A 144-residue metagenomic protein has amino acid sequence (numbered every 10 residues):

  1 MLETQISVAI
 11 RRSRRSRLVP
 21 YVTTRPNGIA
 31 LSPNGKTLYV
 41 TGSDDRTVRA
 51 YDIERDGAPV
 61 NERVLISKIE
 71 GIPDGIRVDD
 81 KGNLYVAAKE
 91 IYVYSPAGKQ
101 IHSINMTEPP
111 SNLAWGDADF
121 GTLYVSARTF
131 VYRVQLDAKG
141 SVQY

Functional and structural regions predicted by a protein language model:
M1-I10, V142-Y144: Blade/loop signatures of beta-propeller domains
M1-I6, R15-V40, K68-N83, A87-A88 (+2 more regions): Beta-rich, blade/repeat-based domains predominating in secreted/periplasmic proteins but also intracellular
T4-S7, R46-V48, I91-Y92, V131-R133: Structural signal for beta-propeller blades
V8-R25, D52-I69, V93-M106: Blade-edge beta-strand/turn elements of extracellular beta-propeller and related beta-sheet repeat scaffolds
A30-Y51, R55-R63: Glycine- and Gly-Pro-enriched alpha-helical subdomains that act as flexible, kink-prone "lid/hinge" or packing modules
S43, I53, K89, R128 (+1 more regions): Short loop/turn segments immediately following the C-termini of beta-strands
Y51-A58, Q135-Q143: Short loop/turn segments immediately following beta-strands, especially the blade-tip and inter-blade linker loops
G116-D117, G121-V142: Short glycine/proline-enriched turn or capping motifs at secondary-structure junctions
